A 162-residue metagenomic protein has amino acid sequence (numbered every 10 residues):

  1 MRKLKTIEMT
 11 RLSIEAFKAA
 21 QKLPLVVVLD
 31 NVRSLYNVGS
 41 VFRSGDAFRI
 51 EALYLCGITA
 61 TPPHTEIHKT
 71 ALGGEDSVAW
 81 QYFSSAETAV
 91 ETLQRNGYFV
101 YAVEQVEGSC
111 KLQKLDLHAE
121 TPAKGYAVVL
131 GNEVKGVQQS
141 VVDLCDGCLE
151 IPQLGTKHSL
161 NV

Functional and structural regions predicted by a protein language model:
M1-V162: Post-transcriptional modification and biogenesis factors for structured RNAs of the translation apparatus
